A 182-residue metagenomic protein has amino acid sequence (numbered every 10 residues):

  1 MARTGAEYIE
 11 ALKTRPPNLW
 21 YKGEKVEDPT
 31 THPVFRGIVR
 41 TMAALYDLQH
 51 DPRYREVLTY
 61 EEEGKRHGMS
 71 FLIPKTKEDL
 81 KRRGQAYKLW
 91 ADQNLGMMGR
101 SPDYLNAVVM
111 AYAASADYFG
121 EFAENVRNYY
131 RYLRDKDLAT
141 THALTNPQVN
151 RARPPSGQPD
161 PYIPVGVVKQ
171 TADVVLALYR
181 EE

Functional and structural regions predicted by a protein language model:
M1-R3, G23, M69-F71, D173-V174: Short, exposed beta-strand "edge-strand" segments with a Pro/Gly-rich flavor and a Y/T-containing core
M1-Y46: N-terminal-proximal low-complexity accessory segments that begin disordered and transition into the first
E10, E78-R82, D173, A177: Polar/charged alpha-helical tracts
H32-R36, G64-S70, P154-P159: Glycine-rich loop at the start of a catalytic domain that most often binds anionic cofactors/ligands
R36-I38, M42-A44, P52, T59 (+1 more regions): General N-terminal targeting signals
A44-Y46, P52-R53, G166-K169: Glycine-rich loops and low-complexity Gly/Arg-rich segments that provide flexible linkers or classic glycine-based
D47-H142: Internal helix-loop-helix
R127-E182: Glycine-rich, Trp-frequent "lid" loop and neighboring beta-strands that shape and gate the flavin cofactor pocket
